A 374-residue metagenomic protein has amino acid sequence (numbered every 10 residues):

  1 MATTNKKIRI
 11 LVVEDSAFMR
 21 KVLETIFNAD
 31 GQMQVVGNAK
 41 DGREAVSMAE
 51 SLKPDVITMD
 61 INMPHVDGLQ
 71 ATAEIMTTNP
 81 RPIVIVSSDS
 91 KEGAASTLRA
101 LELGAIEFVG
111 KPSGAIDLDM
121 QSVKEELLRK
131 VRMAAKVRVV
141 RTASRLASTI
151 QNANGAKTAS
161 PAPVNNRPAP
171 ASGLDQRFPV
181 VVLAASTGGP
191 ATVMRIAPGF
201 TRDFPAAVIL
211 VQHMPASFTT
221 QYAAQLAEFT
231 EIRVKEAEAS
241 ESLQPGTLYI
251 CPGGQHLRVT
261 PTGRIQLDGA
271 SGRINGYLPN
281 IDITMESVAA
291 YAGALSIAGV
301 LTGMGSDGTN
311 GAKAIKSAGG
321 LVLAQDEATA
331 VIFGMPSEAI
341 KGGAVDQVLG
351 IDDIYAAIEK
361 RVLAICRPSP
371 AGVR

Functional and structural regions predicted by a protein language model:
M1-L11, A17-Q32, N38, R43-E44 (+3 more regions): Conserved acid/base catalytic micro-environments in cytosolic active-site loops
